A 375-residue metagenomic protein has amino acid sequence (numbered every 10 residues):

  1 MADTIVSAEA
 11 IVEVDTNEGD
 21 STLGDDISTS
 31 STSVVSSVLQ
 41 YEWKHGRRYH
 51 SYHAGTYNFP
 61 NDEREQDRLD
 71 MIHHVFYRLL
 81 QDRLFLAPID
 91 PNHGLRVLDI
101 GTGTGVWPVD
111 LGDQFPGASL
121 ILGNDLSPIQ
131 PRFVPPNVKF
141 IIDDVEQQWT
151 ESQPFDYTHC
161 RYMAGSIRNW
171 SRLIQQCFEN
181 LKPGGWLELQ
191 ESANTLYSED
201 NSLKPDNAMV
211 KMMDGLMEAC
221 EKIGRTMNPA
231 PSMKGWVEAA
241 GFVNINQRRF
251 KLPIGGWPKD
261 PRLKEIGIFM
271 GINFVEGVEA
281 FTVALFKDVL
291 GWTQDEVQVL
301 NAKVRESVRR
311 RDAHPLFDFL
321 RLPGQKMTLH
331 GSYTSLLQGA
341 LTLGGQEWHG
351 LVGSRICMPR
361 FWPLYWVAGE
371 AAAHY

Functional and structural regions predicted by a protein language model:
M1-N61, D67: N-terminal auxiliary segments of SAM/dcSAM-dependent transferases
E63-R96, V106, D110: Conserved alpha-helix/loop element of class I SAM-dependent methyltransferases that forms part of the SAM/SAH-binding
G94-Y157, R172: Class I SAM-dependent methyltransferase SAM/SAH-binding core
G165, W186-A280: Conserved catalytic/acceptor-binding region of the Class I
S171-W186: A short glycine-rich, Lys/Arg-flanked "PGG" loop and its adjoining helix->strand segment in the class I
A240-L336, E347-G350, F361: C-terminal lobe and adjacent flexible extensions of AdoMet/dcAdoMet transferase-like proteins
Y333, Y365, H374-Y375: Intrinsic-disorder-associated, low-complexity terminal segments enriched in Asp/Asn/His/Tyr and depleted of Lys/Arg
